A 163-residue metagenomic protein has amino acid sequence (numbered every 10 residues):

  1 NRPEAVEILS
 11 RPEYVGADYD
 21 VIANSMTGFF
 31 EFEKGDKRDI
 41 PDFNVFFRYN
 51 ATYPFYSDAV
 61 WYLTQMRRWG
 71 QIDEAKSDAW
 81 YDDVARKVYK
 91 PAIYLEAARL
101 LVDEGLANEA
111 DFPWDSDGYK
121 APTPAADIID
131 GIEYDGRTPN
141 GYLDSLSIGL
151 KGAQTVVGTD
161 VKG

Functional and structural regions predicted by a protein language model:
N1-Y19: Extended ligand-binding regions for polar small-molecule ligands
E13-G163: Segments of small-molecule ligand-sensing domains
